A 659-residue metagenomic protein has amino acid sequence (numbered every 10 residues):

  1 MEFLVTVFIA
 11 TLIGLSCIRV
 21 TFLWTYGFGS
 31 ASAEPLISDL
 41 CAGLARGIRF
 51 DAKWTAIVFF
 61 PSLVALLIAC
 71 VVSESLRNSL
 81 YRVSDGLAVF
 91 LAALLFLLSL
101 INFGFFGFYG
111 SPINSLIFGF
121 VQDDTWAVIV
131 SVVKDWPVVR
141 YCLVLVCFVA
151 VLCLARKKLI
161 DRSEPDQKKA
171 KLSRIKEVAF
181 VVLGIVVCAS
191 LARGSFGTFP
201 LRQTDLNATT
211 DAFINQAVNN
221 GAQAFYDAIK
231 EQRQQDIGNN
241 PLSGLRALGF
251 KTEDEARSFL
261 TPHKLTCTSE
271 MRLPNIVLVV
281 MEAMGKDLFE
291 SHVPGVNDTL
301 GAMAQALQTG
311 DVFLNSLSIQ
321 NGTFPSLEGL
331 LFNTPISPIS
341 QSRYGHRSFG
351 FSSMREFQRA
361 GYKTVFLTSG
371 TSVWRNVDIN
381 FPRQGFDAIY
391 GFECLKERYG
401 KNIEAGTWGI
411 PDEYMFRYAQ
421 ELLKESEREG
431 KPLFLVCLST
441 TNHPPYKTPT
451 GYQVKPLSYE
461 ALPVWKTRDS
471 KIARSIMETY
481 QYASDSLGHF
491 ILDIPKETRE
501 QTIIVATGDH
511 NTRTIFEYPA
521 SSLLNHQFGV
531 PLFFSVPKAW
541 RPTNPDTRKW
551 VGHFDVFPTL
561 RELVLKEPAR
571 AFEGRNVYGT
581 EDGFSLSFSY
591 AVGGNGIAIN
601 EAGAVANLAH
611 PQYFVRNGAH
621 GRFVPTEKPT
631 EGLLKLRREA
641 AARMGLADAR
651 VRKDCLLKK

Functional and structural regions predicted by a protein language model:
M1, D166, E497, L656-K659: Short, Lys/Arg-enriched, disordered terminal segments
M1-Q234: Transmembrane and membrane-interface helices of multi-pass, inner-membrane envelope-modifying transferases
G47, D51, S131-V132, L154 (+10 more regions): Residues that form generic nucleotide/phosphate-binding pockets
F103, D135-W136, A283, H510 (+2 more regions): Conformational gate/switch positions in structured elements
Y109, R140-Y141, Q341-S342, V377 (+6 more regions): Short conserved micro-motifs at the rims of enzyme active sites and ligand-binding pockets
G197-G574, T580-G583, S589: Soluble catalytic regions of membrane-associated enzymes that act on cell-envelope and secretory-pathway components
P568-K659: Phosphate/adenylate-binding glycine loop and adjacent helical scaffold
